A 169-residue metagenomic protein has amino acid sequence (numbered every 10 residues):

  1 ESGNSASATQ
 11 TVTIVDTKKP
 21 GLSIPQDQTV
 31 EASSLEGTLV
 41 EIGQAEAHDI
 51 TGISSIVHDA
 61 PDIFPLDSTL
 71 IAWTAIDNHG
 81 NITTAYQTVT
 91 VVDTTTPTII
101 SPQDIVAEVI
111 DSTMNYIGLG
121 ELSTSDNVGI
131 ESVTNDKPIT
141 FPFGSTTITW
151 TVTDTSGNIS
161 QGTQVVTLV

Functional and structural regions predicted by a protein language model:
E1-V169: Proline-threonine-serine-rich low-complexity tracts
